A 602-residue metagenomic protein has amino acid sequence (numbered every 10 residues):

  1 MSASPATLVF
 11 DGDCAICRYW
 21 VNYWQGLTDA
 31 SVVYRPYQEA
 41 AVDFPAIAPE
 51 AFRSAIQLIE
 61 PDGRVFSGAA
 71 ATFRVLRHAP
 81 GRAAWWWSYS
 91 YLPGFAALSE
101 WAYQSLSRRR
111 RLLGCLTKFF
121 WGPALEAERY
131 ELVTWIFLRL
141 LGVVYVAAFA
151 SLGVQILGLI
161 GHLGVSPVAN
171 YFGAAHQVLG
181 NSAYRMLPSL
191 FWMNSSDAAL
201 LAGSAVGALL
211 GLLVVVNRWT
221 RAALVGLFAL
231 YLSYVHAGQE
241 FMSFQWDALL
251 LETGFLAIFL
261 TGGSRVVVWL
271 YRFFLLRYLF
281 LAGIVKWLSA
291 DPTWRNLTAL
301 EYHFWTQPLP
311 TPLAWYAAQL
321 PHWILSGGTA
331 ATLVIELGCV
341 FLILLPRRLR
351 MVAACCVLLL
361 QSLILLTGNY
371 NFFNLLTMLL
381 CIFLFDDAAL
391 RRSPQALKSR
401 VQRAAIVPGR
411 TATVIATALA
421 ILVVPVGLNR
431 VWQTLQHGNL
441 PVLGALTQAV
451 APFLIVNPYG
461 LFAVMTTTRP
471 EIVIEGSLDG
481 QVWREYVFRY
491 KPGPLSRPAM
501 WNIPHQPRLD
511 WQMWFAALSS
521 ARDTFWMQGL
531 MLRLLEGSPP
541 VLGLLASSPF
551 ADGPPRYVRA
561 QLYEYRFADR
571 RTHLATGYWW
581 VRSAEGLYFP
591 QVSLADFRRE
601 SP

Functional and structural regions predicted by a protein language model:
S2-A3, A51-F52, T467: Short, solvent-exposed coil/turn segments
S2-P5, S31-V33, S88-Y91: Soluble N-terminal domains of membrane-associated systems
S2-T28: Local sequence-structure signature of Cys/Sec-based thiol-disulfide redox active-site neighborhoods
P5-V9, W20, V32-Y37, L112-P602: Alpha-helical membrane-anchoring segments
R18-I47: A solvent-exposed beta-alpha-beta segment
E39-P123: Thiol/selenol-based redox catalytic cores and closely related redox-interacting motifs
